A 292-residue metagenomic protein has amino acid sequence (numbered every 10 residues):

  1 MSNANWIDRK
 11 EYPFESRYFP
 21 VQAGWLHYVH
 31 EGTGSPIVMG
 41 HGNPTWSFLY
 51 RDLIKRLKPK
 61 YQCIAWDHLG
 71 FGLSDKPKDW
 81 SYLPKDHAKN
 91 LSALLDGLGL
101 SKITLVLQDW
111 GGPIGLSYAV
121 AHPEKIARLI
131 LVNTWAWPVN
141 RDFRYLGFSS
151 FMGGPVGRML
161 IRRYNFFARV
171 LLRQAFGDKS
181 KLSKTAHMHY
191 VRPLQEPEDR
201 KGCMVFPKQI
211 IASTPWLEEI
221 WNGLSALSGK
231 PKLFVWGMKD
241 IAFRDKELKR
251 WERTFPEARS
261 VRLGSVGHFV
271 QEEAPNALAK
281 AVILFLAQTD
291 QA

Functional and structural regions predicted by a protein language model:
S2-Y18, G24-L26, P36, L49 (+6 more regions): Flexible "cap/lid" subdomain of the alpha/beta-hydrolase fold that forms the substrate-access gate
H27, H41, H268: Histidine-centered active-site/metal-ligand motif
H30-L73: Conserved HGGG/HGGXW glycine-rich cap/lid loop of the alpha/beta-hydrolase fold
P44, K249, A279: Short amphipathic alpha-helical segment that frequently serves as the phosphate-/nucleotide-binding helix
V266-P275, A279: Catalytic histidine-centered segment of alpha/beta-hydrolase-like enzymes
